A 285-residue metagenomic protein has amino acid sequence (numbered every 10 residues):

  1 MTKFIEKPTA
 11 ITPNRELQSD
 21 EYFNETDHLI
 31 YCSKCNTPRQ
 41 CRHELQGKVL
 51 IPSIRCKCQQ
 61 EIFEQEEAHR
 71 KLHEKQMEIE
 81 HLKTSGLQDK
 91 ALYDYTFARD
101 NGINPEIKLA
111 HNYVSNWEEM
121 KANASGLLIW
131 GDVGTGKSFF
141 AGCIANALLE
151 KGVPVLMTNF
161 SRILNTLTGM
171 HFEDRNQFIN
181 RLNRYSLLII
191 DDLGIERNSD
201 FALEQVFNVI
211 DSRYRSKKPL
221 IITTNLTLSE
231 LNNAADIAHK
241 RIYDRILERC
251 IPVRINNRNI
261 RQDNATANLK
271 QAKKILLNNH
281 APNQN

Functional and structural regions predicted by a protein language model:
M1-N101, A265-N285: A short, basic N-terminal segment
L87-A91, T96-L127: Pre-Walker A (pre-P-loop) alpha-helix and adjacent loop at the N terminus of AAA/AAA+ ATPase modules, a conserved
Y95, K151, R184-Y185, S216 (+1 more regions): Structured helix-beta-strand junction loops
P105-V114, A124, A145-Y185, R197-E204: Short glycine-rich substrate-engagement loop in P-loop NTPases that contacts/grips substrate
K121-A141: Walker A/P-loop nucleotide-binding motif
N165-L167, E196-N285: Replace "adjacent to P-loop NTPase cores in ATP/GTP-dependent enzymes" with "adjacent to NTP-binding cores
I189: SF2 helicase catalytic motif II
D192-L193: Walker B catalytic acidic pair
